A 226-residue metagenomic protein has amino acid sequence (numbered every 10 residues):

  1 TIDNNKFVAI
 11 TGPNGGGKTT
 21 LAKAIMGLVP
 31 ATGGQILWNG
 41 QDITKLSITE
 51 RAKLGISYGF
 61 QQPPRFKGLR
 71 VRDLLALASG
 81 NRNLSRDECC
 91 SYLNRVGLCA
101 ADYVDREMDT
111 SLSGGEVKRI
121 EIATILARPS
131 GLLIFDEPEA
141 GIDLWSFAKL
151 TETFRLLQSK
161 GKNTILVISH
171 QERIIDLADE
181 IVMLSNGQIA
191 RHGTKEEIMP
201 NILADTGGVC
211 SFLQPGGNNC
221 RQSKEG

Functional and structural regions predicted by a protein language model:
T11-P13: The feature captures the beta-strand-to-loop junction immediately N-terminal to the Walker
M26: Helix-to-loop junction immediately C-terminal to a conserved catalytic motif
G34-Q41, L54, E88: Conserved ABC transporter NBD signature motif
D42-S57, I202: ABC ATPase NBD coupling module
Q62, G68-S85: Q-loop/switch helix immediately C-terminal to the Walker
I125-L126: ABC ATPase C-loop
E137-P138: Walker B catalytic motif
Q188-L213: Conserved beta-strand-loop-alpha-helix hinge in the C-terminal portion of ABC ATPase nucleotide-binding domains
